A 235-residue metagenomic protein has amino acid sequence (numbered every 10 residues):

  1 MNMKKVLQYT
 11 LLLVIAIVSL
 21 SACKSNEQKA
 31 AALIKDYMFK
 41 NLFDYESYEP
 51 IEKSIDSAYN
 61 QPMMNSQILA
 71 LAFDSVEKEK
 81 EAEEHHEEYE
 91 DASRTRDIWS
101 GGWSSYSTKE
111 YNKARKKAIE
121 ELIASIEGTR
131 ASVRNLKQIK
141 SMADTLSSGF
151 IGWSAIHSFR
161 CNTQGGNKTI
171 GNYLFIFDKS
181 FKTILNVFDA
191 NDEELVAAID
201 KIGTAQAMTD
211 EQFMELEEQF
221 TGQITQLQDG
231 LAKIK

Functional and structural regions predicted by a protein language model:
M1-Q28: Bacterial Sec-dependent N-terminal signal peptides
C23-K235: Cystatin/cathelin-like cysteine-protease inhibitor module
